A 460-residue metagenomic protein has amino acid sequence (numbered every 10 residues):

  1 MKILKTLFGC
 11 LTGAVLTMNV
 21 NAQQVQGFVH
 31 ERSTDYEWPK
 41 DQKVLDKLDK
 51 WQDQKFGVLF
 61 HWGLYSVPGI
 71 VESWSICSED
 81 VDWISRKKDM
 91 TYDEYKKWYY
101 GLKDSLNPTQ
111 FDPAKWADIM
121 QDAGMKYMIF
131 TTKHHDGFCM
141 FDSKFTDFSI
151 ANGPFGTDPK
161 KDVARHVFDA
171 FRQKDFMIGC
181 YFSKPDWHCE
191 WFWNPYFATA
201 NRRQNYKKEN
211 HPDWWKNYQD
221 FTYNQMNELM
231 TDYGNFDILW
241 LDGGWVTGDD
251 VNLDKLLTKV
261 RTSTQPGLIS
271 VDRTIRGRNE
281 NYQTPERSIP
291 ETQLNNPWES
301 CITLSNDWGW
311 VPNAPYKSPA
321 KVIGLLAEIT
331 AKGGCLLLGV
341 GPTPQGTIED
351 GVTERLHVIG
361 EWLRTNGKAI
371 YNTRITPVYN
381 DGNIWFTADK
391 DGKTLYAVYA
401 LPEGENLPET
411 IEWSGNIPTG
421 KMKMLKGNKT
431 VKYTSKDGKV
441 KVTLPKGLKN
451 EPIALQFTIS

Functional and structural regions predicted by a protein language model:
M1-Q24: Bacterial Sec-dependent N-terminal signal peptides
Q23-S460: Mature catalytic domains of secreted/periplasmic carbohydrate-active enzymes
